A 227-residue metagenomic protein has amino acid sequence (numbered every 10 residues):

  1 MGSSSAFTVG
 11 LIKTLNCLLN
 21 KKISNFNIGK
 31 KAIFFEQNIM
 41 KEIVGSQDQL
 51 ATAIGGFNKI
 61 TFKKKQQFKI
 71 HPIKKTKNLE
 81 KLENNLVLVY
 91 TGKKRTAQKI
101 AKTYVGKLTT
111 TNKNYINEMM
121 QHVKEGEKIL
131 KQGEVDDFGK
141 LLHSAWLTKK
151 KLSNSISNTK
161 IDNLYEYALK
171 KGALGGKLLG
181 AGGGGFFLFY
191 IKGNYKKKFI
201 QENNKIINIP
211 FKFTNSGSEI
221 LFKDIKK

Functional and structural regions predicted by a protein language model:
M1-I23: DPxDG-like acidic metal-binding loop motif
M1-V9, V44-N58, G182-G184: FAD-binding core of FAD-dependent oxidoreductases, characterized by glycine-rich FAD pyrophosphate-binding loops
L18-K21, K30-I43, Q49-K177, L188-K227: C-terminal nucleotide
